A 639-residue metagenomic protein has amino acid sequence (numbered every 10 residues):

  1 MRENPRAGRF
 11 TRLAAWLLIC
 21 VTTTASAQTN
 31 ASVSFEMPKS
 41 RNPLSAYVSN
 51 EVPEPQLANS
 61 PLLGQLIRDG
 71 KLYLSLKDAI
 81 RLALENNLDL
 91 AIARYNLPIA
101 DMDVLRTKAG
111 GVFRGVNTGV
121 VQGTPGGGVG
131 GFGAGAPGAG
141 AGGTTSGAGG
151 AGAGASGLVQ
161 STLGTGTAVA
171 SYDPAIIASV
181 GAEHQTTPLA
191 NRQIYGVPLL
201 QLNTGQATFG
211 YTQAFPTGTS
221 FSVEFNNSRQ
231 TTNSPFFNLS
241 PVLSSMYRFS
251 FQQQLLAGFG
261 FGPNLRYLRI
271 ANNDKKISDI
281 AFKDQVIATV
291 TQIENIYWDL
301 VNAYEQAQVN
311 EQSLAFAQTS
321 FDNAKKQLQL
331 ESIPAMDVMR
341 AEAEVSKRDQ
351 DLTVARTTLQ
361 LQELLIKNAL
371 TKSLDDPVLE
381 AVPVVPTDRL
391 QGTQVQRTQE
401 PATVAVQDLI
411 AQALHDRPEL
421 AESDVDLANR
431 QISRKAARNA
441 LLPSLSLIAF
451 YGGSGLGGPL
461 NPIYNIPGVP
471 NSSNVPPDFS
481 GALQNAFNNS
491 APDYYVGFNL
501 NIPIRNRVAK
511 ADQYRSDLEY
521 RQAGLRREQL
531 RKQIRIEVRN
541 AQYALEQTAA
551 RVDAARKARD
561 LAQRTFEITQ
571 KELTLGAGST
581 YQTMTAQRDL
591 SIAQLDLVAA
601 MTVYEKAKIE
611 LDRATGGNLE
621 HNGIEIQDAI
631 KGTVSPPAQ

Functional and structural regions predicted by a protein language model:
R2-R12, S26-S40, F113-L158, G164-V169 (+6 more regions): Acidic, low-complexity, intrinsically disordered peripheral segments
R12-T24: Bacterial N-terminal signal peptides
E54-L82: Regulatory alphaC helix of protein kinase catalytic domains
S75, L202-Q206, S244-M246, N295 (+5 more regions): Transmembrane beta-barrel architecture of outer-membrane proteins
L82-A91, D101-G115, G164-Y172, H184-A190 (+10 more regions): A glycine-/polar-enriched beta->alpha junction
I92-T107, Q285-N310, T319, K326 (+7 more regions): Amphipathic alpha-helical coiled-coil segments
I176-H184, V223-R229, L447-G453: Transmembrane beta-barrel strands of outer-membrane/channel proteins
L243-L256, G260-D351, A355-L364, N368-T371: Hydrophobic, small-residue-rich alpha-helical packing segments that form membrane-like cores
